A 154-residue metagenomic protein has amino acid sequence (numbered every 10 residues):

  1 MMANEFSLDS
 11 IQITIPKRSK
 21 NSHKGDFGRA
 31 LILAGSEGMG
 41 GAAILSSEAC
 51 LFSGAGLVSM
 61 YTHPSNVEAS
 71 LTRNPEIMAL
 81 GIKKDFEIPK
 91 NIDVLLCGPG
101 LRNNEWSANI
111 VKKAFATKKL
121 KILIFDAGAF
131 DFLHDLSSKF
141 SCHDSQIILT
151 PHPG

Functional and structural regions predicted by a protein language model:
M1-L123, D131-L149, P153: Small-residue (G/A/S/T)-rich helix-start motifs and N-terminal tracts that mark the onset
